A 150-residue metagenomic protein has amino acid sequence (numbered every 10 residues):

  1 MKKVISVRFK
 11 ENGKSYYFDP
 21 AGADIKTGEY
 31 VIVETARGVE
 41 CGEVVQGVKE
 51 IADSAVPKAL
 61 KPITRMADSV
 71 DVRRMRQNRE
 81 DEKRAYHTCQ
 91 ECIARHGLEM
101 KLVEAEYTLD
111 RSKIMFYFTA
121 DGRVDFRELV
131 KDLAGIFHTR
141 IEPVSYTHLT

Functional and structural regions predicted by a protein language model:
M1-A52: N-terminal, positively charged regions that mediate nucleic acid binding
V39-G97: Terminal, basic amphipathic appendages of nucleotide-handling enzymes
M100-D110: Short edge beta-strands and adjacent turn/loop segments
D110-F118: Short glycine/threonine-rich beta-strand-turn micro-motifs
T119-R123: Helix N-cap motif at beta-to-alpha junctions
E128: Internal active-site segments that recognize and position negatively charged phosphoryl groups and nucleotide moieties
L133-R140: A common structural junction motif
T147-T150: Conserved small/polar residues in nucleotide/adenosyl-binding loops
